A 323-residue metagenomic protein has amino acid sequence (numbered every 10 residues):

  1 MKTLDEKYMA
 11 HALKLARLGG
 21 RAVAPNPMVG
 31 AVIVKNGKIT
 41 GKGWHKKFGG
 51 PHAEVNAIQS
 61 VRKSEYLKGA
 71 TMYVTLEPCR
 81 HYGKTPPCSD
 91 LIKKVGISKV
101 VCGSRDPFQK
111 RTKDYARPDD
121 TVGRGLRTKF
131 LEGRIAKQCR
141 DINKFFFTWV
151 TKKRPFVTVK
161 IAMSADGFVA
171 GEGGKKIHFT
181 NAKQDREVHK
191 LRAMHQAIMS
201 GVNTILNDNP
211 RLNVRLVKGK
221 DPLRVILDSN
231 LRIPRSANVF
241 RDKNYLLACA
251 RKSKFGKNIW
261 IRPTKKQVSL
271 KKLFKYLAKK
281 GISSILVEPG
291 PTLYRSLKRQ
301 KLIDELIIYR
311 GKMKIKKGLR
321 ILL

Functional and structural regions predicted by a protein language model:
K2-A24: Short, basic/aromatic recognition patches
P25-M28, F156-V157: Short, small/polar residue-rich loop motifs at catalytic or cofactor-binding pockets
M28-G37, I161-A162: Short beta-strand scaffold segments in enzyme catalytic cores
I33-V122, L126-Q138, L223, K298: Zn2+-dependent cytidine deaminase-like catalytic core
S98-D106, R224-S229, Y245-R251, Q300 (+1 more regions): Short internal beta-strands
T148-R154, T158-S284, T292-R295: Active-site ligand-binding patch in enzyme domains
I315-L323: Conserved histidine-centered catalytic loops in small-molecule metabolism enzymes
